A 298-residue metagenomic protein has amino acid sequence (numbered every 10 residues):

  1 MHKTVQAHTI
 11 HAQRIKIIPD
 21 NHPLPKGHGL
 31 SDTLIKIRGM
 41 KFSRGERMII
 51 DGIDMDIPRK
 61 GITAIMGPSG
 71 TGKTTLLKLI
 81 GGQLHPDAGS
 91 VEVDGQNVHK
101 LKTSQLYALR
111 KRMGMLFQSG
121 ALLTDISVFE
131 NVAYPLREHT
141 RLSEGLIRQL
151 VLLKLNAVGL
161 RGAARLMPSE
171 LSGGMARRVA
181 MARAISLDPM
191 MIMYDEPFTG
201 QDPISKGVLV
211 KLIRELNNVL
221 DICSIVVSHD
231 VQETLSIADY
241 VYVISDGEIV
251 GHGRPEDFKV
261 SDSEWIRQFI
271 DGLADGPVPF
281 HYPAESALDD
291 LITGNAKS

Functional and structural regions predicted by a protein language model:
M66-P68: The feature captures the beta-strand-to-loop junction immediately N-terminal to the Walker
G81: Helix-to-loop junction immediately C-terminal to a conserved catalytic motif
Q96-N97, E144-G162: Conserved ABC ATPase "signature" region
M167-L171, M175: Conserved ABC ATPase signature
D188: Conserved catalytic motifs of ABC-family nucleotide-binding domains
I192-D195: Catalytic Walker B motif of ABC-type/P-loop ATPase nucleotide-binding domains
P203-S205: Helix N-cap at the start of a conserved alpha-helix in ABC-type nucleotide-binding domains
